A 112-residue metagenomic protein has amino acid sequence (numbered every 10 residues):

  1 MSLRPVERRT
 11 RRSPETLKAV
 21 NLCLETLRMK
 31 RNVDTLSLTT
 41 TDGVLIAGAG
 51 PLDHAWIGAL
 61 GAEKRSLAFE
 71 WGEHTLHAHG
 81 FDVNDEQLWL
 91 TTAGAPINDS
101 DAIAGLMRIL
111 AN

Functional and structural regions predicted by a protein language model:
M1-N112: Non-catalytic interaction/Regulatory regions outside core domains
